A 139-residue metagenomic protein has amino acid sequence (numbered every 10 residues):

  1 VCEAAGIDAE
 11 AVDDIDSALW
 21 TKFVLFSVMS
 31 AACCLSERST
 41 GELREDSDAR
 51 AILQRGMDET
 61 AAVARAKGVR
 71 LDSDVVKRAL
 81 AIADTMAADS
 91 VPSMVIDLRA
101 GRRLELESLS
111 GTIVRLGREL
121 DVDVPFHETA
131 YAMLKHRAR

Functional and structural regions predicted by a protein language model:
V1-D74: Internal alpha-helical scaffold of NAD(P)-dependent oxidoreductase catalytic cores
E3, R50-R139: NAD(P)-dependent Rossmann-like dehydrogenase/reductase catalytic/cofactor-binding core
